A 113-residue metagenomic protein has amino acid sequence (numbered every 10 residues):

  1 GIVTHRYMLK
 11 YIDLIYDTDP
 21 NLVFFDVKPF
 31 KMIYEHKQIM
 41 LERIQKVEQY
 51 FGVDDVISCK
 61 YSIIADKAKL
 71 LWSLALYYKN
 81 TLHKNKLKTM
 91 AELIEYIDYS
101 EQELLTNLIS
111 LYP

Functional and structural regions predicted by a protein language model:
G1-P113: Charged low-complexity "KEKE/polyampholyte" interaction tracts
